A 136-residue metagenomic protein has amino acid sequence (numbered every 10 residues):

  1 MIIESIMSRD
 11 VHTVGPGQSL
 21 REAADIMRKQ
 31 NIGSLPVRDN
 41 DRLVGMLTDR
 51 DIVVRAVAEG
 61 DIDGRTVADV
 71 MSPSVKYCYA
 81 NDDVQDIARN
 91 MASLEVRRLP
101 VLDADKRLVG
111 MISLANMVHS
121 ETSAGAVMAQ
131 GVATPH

Functional and structural regions predicted by a protein language model:
M1-V11, R65-V75: Bateman (tandem CBS) regulatory domains
E4, H12, R21, V53-V54 (+2 more regions): Nucleotide phosphate-binding site architecture
T13-N31, C78-E95, L102, E121: The conserved cystathionine-beta-synthase
M27-Q30, L35-D51, M91, L99-A115: A glycine-centered beta-loop-beta connector
I62-G64, S93: Short flexible coil/turn linkers enriched for glycine and charged/polar residues that connect secondary-structure
D83, A104-H136: Cytosolic regulatory modules rich in charged/polar residues
